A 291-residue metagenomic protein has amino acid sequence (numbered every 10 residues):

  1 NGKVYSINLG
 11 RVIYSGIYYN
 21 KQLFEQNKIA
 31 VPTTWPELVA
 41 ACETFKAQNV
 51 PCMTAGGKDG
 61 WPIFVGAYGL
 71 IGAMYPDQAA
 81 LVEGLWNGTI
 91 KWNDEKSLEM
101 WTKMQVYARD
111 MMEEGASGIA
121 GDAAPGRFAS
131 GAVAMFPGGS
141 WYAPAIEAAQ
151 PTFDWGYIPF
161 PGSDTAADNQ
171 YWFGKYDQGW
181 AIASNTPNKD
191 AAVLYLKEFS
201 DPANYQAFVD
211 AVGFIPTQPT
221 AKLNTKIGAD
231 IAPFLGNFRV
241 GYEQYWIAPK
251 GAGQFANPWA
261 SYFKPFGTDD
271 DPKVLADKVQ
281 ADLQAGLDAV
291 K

Functional and structural regions predicted by a protein language model:
N1-T33, V39, G57-G84, K175-A181 (+1 more regions): Periplasmic solute-binding protein
E25, R239-K291: Conserved C-terminal helix/tail region of periplasmic/extracytoplasmic solute-binding proteins
Q26-N27, R109-D110, A148-V212: Extracytoplasmic/periplasmic substrate-recognition and gating elements
T33-A40, G115-A129: Short helix-initiation/N-cap motifs at beta->coil->alpha
E43-T44, W86-S117: Glycine-centered hinge/linker elements that transmit conformational signals in sensory and ligand-binding systems
Q48-C52, S130-G138, P151-F153: Alpha-to-beta junction loops
G57, M74-E99, A148-Q150, G162-Y171 (+1 more regions): Short, solvent-exposed loop/beta-turn-alpha elements that line the ligand-binding surface or hinge of extracytoplasmic
G121, G138-A143, P159-F160, Y176-Q178: Beta->alpha turn/N-cap motifs
